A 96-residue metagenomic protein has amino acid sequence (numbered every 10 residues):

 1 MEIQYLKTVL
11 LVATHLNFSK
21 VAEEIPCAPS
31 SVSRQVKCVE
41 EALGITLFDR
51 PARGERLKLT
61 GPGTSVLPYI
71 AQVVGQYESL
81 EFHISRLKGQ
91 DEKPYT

Functional and structural regions predicted by a protein language model:
M1-H15, S33, T64: Short alpha-helical elements of helix-turn-helix
Q4, H15, E24, C38-T46: Residue cluster at the C-terminal edge of the helix-turn-helix DNA-binding motif
V9, V21-A22, T60-G63: Hydrophobic two-helix hairpin corresponding to the core of helix-turn-helix DNA-binding domains
V12-A28: Short helix-boundary/capping micro-motifs
A28, R34-C38: Residues within the DNA-recognition helix of helix-turn-helix
E40-L59: A short LG(V/I)-centered, amphipathic sequence patch enriched for acidic residue(s) preceding the LG motif
A42-L43, V66-K88: Alpha-helical linker/hinge and terminal dimerization helices associated with HTH transcriptional regulators
R86-T96: Interdomain hinge and pocket-entrance segments immediately C-terminal to HTH DNA-binding domains
